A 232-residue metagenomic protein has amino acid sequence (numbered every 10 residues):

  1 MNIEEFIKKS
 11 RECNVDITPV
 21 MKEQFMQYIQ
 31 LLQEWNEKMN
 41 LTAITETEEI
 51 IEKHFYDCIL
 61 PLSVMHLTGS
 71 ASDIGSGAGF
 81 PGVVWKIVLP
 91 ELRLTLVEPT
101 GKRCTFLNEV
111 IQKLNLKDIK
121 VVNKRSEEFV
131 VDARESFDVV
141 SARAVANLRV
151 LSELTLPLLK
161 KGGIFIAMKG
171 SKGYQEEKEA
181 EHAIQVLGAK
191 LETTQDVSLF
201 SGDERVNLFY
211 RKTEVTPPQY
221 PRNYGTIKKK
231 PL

Functional and structural regions predicted by a protein language model:
M1-G69, K102-I119: Class I SAM-dependent transferase core
L32, W85, K169, Y210: Residue-level signal for inorganic ion chemistry
T45, N123-R125, T193-Q195: Short loop/edge segments at beta-strand edges and connector loops that shape dinucleotide/nucleotide cofactor-binding
I59-A146, S152: Conserved SAM/SAH cofactor-binding pocket of Class I
L89, L159-K161: Helix-to-beta-strand junctions that scaffold the AdoMet/dcAdoMet cofactor pocket in Class I SAM-dependent enzymes
F165-I166: A short hydrophobic/small-residue beta-strand
S171-L232: Active-site capping/gating segments
